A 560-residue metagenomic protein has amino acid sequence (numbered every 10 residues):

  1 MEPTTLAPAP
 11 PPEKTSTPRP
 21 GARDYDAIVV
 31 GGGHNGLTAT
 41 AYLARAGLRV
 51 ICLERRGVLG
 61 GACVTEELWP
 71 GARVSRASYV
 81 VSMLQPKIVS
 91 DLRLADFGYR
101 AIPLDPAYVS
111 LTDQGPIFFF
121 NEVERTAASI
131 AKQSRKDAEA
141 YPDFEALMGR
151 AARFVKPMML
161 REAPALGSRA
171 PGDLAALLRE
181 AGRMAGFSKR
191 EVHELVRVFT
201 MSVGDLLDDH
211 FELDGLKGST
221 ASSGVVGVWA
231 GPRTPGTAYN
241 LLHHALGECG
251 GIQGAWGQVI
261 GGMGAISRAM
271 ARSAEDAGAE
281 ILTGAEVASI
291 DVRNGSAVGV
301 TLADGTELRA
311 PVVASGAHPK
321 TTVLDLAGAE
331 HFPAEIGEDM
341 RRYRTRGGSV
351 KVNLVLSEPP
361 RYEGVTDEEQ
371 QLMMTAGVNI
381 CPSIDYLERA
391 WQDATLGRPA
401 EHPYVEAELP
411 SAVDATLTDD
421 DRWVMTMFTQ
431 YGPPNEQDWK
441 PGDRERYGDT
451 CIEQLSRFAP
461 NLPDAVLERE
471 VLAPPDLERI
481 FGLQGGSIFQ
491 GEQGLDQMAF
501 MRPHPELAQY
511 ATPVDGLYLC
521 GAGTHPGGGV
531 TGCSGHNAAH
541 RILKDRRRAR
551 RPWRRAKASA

Functional and structural regions predicted by a protein language model:
M1-A27, R45-A46, M498-P505, A511-T512 (+1 more regions): Extreme N-terminal leader/targeting segments of oxidoreductases
P18-G167, Q490-Q493, N537: N-terminal glycine-rich phosphate/pyrophosphate-binding loop and immediately adjacent elements
R23, Q258-V259, E286-T418: Mid-domain catalytic core of redox enzymes that form a hydrophobic substrate pocket/lid adjacent to a catalytic redox
K132, G264, K320-A327, D421-Q454: Conserved FAD/dinucleotide-binding core of flavoprotein oxidoreductases
G149-A277, L483-M498: Active-site/ligand-binding neighborhood in enzyme catalytic cores
L213, K217-R233, G397-P410, N461-H525: A glycine-rich dinucleotide-binding beta-alpha-beta segment and adjacent secondary-structure elements that constitute
S273-V287: A conserved beta-strand/loop element that lines the FAD pocket in flavoprotein oxidoreductases
A522-L543: A conserved FAD-binding loop/helix module that cradles the flavin
